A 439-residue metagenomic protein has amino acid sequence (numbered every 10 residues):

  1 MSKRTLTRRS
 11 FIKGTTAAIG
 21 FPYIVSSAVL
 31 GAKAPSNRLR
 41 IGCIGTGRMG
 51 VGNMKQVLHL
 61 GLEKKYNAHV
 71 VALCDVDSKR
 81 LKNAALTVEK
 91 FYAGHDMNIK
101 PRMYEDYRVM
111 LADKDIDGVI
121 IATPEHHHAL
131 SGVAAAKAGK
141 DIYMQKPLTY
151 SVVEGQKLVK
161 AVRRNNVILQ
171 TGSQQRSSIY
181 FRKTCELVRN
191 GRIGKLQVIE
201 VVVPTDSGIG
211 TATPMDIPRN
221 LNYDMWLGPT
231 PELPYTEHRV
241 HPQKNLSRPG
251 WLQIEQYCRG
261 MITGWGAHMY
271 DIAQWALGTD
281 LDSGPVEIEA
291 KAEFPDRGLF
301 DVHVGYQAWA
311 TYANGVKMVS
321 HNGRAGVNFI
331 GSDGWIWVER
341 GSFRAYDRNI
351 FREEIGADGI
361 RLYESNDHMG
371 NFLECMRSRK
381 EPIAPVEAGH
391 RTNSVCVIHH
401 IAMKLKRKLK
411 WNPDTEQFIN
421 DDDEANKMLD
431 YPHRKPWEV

Functional and structural regions predicted by a protein language model:
M1-D141, V153-I168: N-terminal glycine-/serine-/threonine-rich beta1-alpha1-beta2 phosphate-ribose binding loop of Rossmann-like
T5, G14-A18, P22-Y23, G31 (+6 more regions): C-terminal helical cap and adjacent loop that interface with cofactors, partners, or active-site loops
I12, L58, K82-A85, R108-L111 (+10 more regions): Non-transmembrane alpha-helical segments in soluble domains of secreted/periplasmic/extracellular proteins
G45, R192-G210, N222-D224, G228-T236 (+3 more regions): NAD(P)-dependent dehydrogenases' Rossmann-like dinucleotide-binding region
D141, T149-M225: A contiguous active-site-proximal alpha/beta segment in oxidoreductase catalytic domains
K146: Short basic (Lys/Arg) and small-residue
S178-V201, T213, E255-Q256, T263-E293 (+2 more regions): Oxidoreductase and adenylate-handling cofactor-binding alpha/beta cores
D224-A313: Rossmann-like dinucleotide-binding domain that binds NAD(P)(H)
